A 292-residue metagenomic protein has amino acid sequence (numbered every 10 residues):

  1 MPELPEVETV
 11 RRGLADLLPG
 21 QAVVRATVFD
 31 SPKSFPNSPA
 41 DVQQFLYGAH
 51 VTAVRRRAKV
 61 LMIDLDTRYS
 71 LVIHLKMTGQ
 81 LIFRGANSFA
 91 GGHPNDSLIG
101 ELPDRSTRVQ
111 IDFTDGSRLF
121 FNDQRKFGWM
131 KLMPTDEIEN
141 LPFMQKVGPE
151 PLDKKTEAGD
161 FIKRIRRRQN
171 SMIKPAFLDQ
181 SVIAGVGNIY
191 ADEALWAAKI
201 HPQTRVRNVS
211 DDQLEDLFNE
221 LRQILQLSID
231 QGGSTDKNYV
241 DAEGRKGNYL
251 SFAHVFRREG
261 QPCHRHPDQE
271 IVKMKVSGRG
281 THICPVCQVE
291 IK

Functional and structural regions predicted by a protein language model:
M1-L4, P151, K155, S210-F218: Generic detection of long, well-ordered alpha-helical segments
M1-M130, D268: Gly/Gly-Pro- and Ser/Thr-rich, intrinsically disordered tail segments characteristic of DNA damage-repair and tolerance
A22-V42, R55, F89, D160-K292: Basic, nucleic-acid-binding surfaces and adjacent catalytic neighborhoods in DNA/RNA-processing proteins
R57-K59, R105-T107, F143, E259 (+1 more regions): A generic structural signal for well-ordered coil/turn residues at beta-strand boundaries that shape enzyme active-site
L71-G185, Y190-A197: Phosphate/anion-contacting hairpin/loop surfaces
